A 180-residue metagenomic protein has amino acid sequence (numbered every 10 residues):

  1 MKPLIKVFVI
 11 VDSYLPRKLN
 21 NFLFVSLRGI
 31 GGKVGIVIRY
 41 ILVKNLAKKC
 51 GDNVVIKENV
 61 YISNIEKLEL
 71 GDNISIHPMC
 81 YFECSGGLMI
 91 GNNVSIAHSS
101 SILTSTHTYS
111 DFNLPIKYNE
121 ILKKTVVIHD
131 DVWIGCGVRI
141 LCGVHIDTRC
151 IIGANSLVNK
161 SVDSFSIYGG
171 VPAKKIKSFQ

Functional and structural regions predicted by a protein language model:
M1-L46, D52, N93, S100 (+6 more regions): Terminal amphipathic alpha-helical/low-complexity segments used for targeting or macromolecular assembly
G51, H145, D163: Short conserved AdoMet
V54-I56: Extracellular beta-strand-rich, repetitive "passenger/adhesive" scaffolds that bind or process carbohydrates
V60-L70, S75-H145, V171-P172, F179-Q180: Flexible, glycine/small-residue-enriched loop-and-beta-strand segment within the central core of proteins
S100, H107, S156-L157, D163: Flexible glycine-rich beta->alpha loop in the catalytic core of nucleotide-sugar glycosyltransferases
W133, C142, I151-G153, L157 (+1 more regions): A generic "structured core" feature
Y168: Conserved active-site beta-strand element of glycosyltransferases/polysaccharide synthases
